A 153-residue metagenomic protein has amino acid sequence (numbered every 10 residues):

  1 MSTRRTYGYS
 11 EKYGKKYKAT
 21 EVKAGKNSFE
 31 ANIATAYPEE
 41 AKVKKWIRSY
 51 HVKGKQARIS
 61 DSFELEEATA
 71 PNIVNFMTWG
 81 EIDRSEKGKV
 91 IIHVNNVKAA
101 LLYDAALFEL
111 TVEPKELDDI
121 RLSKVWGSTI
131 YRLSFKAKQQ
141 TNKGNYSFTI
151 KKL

Functional and structural regions predicted by a protein language model:
M1-E86: Catalytic and substrate-binding regions of extracellular carbohydrate-active enzymes, especially polysaccharide lyases
E21, Y37, A99-Y103, T129-L133: Generic hydrophobic, helix-prone segments enriched in Leu/Val/Ile
A24, A41, V52-G54, Y103 (+2 more regions): Surface-exposed coil/turn segments at beta-strand junctions on protein surfaces, enriched
S28-I33, G88-N95, I130-K138: Generic recognition of long tandem-repeat/solenoid scaffolds
A34, S62, N95, D104 (+1 more regions): Short, loop-centered acidic/histidine patches that primarily coordinate divalent metals
A70-L117: Polysaccharide-binding surfaces and accessory modules of carbohydrate-active proteins
F108-L153: Beta-strand-rich recognition/accessory modules
